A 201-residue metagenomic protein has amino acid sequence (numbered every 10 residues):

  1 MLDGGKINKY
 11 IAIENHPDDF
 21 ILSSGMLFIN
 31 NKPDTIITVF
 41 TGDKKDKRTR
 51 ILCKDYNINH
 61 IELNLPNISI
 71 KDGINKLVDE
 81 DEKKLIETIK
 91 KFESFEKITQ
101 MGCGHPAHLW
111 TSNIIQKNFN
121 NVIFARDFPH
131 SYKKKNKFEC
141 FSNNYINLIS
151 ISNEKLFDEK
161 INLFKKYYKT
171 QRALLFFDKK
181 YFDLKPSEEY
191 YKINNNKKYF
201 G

Functional and structural regions predicted by a protein language model:
M1-N120: Active-site beta-strand->loop->alpha-helix modules in alpha/beta enzyme cores, enriched in Gly/His/Asp(Glu)
L2, R48, D55-I58, D72-L77 (+1 more regions): The feature marks non-catalytic terminal segments
